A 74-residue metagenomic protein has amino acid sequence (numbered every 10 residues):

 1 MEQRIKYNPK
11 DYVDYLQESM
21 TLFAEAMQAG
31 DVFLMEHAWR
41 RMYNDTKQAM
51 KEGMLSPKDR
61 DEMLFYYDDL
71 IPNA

Functional and structural regions predicted by a protein language model:
M1-A74: Acidic, Ser/Pro/Thr-rich low-complexity regulatory regions and the short amphipathic helical interaction modules they
